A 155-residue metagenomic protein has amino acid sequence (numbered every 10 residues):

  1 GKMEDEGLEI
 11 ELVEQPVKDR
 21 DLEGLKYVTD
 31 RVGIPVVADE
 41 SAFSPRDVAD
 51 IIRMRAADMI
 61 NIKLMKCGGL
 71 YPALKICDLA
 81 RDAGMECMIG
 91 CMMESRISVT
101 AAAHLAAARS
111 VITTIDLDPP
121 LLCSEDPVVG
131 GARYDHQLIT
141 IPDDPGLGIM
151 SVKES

Functional and structural regions predicted by a protein language model:
G1-S98, E125-Y134: Catalytic core of soluble alpha/beta enzymes
M92-S155: Flexible C-terminal active-site loop/helix
